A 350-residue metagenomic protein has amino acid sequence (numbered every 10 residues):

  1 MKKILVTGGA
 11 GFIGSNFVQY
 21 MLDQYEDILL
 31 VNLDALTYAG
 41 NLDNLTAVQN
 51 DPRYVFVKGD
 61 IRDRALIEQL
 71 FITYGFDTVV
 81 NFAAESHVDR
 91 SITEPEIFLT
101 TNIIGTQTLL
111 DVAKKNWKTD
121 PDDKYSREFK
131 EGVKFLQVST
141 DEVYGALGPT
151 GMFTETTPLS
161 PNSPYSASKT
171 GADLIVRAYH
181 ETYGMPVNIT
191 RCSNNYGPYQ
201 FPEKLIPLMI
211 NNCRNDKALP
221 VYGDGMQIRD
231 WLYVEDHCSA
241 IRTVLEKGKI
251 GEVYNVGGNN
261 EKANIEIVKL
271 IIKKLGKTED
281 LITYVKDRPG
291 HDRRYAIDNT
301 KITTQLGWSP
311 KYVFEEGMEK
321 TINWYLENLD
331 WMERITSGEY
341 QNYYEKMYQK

Functional and structural regions predicted by a protein language model:
M1-N195, K320, Y325-K350: N-terminal Rossmann-like NAD(P)+-binding domain of SDR-like oxidoreductases, especially those catalyzing
F17-Q19, Q24, L30, L36-T37 (+3 more regions): C-terminal substrate-binding subdomain of Rossmann-fold SDR/epimerase-dehydratase oxidoreductases
N41, N50, P149, P198-P202 (+3 more regions): Residue-level signature of the cytosolic catalytic core of signaling kinases
L42-L45, L147-T150, Q200-E203, I267-V268 (+1 more regions): Short aromatic-enriched loop/helix-cap "lid" or pocket-rim segments at secondary-structure transitions that line
V48, G151, P202-I210, K286: A glycine/serine/threonine-rich, flexible loop-to-helix segment that serves as the NAD(P) cofactor-binding "lid"
P95, T190, P202-E203, G248: Active-site loop immediately N-terminal to the catalytic Tyr-X3-Lys motif of short-chain dehydrogenase/reductase
T150, P161-S168, P198, P202 (+2 more regions): The catalytic Tyr-centered alpha-helix of NAD(P)H-dependent dehydrogenases
